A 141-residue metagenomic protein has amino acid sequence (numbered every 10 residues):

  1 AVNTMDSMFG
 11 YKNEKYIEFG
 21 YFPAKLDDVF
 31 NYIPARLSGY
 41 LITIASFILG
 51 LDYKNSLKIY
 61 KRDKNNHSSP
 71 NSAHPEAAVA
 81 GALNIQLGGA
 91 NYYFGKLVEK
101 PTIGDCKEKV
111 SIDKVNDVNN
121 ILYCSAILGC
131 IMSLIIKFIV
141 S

Functional and structural regions predicted by a protein language model:
A1-S141: Hydrophobic alpha-helical transmembrane segments
